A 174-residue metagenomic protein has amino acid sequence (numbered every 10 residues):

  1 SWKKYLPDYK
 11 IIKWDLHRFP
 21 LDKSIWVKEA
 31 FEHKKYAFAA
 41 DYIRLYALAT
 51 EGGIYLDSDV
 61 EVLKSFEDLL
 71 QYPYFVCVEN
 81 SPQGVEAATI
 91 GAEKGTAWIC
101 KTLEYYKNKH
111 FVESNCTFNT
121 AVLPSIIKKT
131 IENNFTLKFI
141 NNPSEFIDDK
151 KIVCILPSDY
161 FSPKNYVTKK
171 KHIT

Functional and structural regions predicted by a protein language model:
S1-D41, L56-T174: Glycosyltransferase-associated regions of secretory-pathway enzymes, highlighting luminal stem/catalytic domains
Y42-G53: Small-residue hinge/turn detector
